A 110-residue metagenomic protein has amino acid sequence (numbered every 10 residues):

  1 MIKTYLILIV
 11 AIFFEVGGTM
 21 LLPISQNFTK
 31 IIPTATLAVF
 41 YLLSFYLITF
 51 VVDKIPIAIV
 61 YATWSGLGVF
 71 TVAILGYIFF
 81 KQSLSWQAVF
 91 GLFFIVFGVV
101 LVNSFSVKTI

Functional and structural regions predicted by a protein language model:
M1-I110: Polytopic alpha-helical membrane proteins, predominantly small-molecule transporters/carriers
